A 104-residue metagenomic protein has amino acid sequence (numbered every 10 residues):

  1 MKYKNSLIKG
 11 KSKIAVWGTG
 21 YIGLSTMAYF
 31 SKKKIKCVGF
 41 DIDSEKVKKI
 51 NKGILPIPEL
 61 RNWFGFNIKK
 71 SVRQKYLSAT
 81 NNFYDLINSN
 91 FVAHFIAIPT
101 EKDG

Functional and structural regions predicted by a protein language model:
M1-G104: Structural/interface elements that position substrates and couple domains in central-metabolism enzymes
